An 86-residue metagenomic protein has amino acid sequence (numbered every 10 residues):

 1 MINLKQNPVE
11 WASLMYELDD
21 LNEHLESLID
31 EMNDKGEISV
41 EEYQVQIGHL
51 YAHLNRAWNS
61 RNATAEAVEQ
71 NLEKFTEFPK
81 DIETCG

Functional and structural regions predicted by a protein language model:
M1-I2, L50: Short hydrophobic/aromatic-rich motifs at helix boundaries and adjacent loops
I2-E37, N62: N-terminal acidic leader/helix
N3-V9, Y16, A67-G86: Long, non-catalytic architectural segments outside compact domain cores
Y16, E23, S27-D30, V45 (+3 more regions): Charged/polar, solvent-exposed surface patches and flexible loops
S39-E77: Short, charge-rich amphipathic interface segments used for partner binding and complex assembly
